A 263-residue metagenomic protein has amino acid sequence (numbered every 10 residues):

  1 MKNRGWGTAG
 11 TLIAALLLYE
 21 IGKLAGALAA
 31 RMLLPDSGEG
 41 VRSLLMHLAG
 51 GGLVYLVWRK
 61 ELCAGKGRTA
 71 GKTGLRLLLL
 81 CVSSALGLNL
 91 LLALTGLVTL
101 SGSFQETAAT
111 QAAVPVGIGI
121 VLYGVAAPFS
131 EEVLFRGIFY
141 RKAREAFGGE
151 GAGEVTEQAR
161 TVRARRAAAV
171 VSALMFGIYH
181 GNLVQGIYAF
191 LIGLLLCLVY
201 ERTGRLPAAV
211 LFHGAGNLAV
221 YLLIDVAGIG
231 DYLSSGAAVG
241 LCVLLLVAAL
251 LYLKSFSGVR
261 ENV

Functional and structural regions predicted by a protein language model:
M1-R4, E154, F256-V263: Short, charged juxtamembrane terminal tails flanking transmembrane helices
G7-K23, R76-A85, V171: Alpha-helical transmembrane segments
A14-K60, R76, V239-G240: Alpha-helical transmembrane segments in multi-pass membrane proteins
L16, E20-L24, L28, Q185-C242: Functionally important transmembrane alpha-helices
M32-E39, C63-S130, Y140-R141, E145-G149: Juxtamembrane helix-loop-helix connectors linking adjacent transmembrane helices in multi-pass membrane enzymes
H47-L48, S235-L251: Small-residue-rich transmembrane alpha-helices that serve as helix-helix interface/gating elements in multipass
R59-A64, L251-V263: Membrane-interface capping segments at transmembrane-helix boundaries
S130-V171, L198-R205: Membrane-interface helix/loop boundary segments of multi-pass membrane proteins
